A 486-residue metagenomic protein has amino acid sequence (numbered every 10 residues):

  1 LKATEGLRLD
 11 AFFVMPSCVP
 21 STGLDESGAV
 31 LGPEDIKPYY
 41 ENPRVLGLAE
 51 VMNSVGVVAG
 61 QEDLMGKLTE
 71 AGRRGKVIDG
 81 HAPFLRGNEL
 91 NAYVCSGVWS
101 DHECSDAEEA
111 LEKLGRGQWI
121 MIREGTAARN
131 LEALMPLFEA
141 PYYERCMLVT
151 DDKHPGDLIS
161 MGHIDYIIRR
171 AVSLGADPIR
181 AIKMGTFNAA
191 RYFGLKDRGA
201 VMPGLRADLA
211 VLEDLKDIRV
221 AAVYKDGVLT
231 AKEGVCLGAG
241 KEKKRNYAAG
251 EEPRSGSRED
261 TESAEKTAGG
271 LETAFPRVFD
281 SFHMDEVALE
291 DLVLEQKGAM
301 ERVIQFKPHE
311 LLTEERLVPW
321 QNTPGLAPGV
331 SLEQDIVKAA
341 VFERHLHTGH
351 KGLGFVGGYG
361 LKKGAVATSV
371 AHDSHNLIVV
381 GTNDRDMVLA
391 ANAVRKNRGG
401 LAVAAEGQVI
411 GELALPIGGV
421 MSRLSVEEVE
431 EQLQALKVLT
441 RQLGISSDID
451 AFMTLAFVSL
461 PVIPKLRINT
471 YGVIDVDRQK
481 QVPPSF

Functional and structural regions predicted by a protein language model:
L1-G75, P141, I410-L413: Divalent-metal coordination cores built from histidine and acidic residues
E5, Y40-E41, G72, V94 (+3 more regions): Alpha-helix boundary recognition
M15, A82, E343: Short beta-strand/turn micro-motifs composed of small residues that flank or help shape donor/cofactor-binding pockets
L46-G185, A190-A200, L209, E213-D214 (+4 more regions): Active-site core of metal-dependent hydrolases
I159-G175, I179-F486: Active-site microenvironment of metallo-dependent hydrolases
